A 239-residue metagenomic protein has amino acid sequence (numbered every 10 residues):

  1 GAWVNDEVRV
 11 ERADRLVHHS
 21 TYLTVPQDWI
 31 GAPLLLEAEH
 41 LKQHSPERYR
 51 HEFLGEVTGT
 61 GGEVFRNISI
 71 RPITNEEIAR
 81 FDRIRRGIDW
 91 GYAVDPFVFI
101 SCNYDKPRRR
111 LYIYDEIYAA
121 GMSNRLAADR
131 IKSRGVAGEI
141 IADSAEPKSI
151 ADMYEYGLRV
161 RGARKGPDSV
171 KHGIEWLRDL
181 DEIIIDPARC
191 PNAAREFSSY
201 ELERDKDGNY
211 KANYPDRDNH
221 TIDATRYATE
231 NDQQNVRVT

Functional and structural regions predicted by a protein language model:
G1-S45: ASCE P-loop NTPase helicase motor core
L16-H18, R86, I141, R161: Hydrophobic/aromatic beta-strand patches that form the interior of the parallel beta-sheet core in alpha/beta enzyme
S20, F53, F99, I140 (+2 more regions): A residue-level signal for conserved active-site and pocket-lining positions in enzyme catalytic cores
P26-I88: ATPase catalytic-site recognition across NTP-hydrolyzing enzymes
A79-N103: Gly/Thr-rich phosphate-binding beta-strand-loop-beta motif of the actin/hexokinase/Hsp70
I100, K106-Y214, Q233-V236: Mg2+-dependent endonuclease catalytic cores in nucleic-acid-processing enzymes, primarily RNase H-like
D216-V236: Acidic, Mg2+-coordinating catalytic module of metal-dependent nucleases/exonucleases that use a two-metal-ion mechanism
